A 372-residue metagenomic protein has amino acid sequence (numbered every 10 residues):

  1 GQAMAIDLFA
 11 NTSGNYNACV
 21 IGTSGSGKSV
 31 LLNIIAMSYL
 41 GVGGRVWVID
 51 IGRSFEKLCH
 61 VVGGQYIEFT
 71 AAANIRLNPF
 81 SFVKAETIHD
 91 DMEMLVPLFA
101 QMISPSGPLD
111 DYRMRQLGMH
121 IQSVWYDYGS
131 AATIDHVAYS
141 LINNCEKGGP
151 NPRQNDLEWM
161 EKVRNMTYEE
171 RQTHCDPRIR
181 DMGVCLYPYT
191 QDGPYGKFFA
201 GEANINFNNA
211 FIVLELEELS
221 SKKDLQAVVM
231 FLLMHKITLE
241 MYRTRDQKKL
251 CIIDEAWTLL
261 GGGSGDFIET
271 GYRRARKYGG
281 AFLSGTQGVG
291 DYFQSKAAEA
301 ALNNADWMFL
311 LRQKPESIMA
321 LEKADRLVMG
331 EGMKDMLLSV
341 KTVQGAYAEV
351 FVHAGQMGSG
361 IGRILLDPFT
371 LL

Functional and structural regions predicted by a protein language model:
G1-A71: Glycine-rich phosphate-binding loop of nucleotide-binding enzymes
Q2-A10, N15-L32, E240, K249-I252 (+6 more regions): Accessory regions of macromolecular translocation/handling assemblies
Q2-M4, L8-A10, R53-I67, A71-A73 (+4 more regions): P-loop NTPase motor domains
N15-Y16, V42-G44, Q247-K248, G280 (+1 more regions): Short coil/turn connectors at secondary-structure junctions
A18-C19, R45-V46, Q65, F211-I212 (+3 more regions): Structural motif
T23-G25, Y168, R178, M182 (+2 more regions): C-terminal regions of RecA-like/P-loop NTPase motor modules
T286: H-loop/switch region of ABC-family ATPase nucleotide-binding domains
